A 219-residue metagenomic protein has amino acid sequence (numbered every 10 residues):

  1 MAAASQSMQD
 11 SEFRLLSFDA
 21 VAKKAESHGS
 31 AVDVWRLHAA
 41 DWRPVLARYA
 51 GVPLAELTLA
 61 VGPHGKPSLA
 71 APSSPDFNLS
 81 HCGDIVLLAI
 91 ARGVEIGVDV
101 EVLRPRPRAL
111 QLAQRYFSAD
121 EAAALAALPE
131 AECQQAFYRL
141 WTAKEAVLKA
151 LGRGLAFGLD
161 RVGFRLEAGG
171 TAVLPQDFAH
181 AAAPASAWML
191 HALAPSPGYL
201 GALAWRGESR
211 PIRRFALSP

Functional and structural regions predicted by a protein language model:
M1-P219: Core catalytic alpha/beta fold that binds nucleotide/phospho-ligands
